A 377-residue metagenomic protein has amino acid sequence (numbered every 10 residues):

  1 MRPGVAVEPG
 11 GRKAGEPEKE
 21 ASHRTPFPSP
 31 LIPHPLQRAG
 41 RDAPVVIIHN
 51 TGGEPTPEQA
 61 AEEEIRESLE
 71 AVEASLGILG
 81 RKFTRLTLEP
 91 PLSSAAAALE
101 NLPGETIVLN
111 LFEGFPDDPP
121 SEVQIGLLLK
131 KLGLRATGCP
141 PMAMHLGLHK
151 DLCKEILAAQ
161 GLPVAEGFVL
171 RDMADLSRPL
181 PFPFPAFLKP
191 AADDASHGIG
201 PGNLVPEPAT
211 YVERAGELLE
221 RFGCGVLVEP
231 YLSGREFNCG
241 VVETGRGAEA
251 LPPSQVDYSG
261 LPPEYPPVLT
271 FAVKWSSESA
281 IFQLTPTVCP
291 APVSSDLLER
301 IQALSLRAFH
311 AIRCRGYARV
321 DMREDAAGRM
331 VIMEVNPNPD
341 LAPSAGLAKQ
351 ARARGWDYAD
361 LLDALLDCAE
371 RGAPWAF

Functional and structural regions predicted by a protein language model:
M1-T137, P141-M142, L146-L148, L152 (+4 more regions): ATP-binding N-terminal substructure of ATP-dependent carboxylate-amine bond-forming enzymes
R2-P3, A21, P28, I156-A158 (+1 more regions): ATP-dependent carboxylate activation and anion-phosphoryl transfer catalytic cores that bind Mg-ATP to form
G4, A21-R24, P28-H49, L99-P103 (+3 more regions): Active-site nucleotide/adenylate-binding loops and adjacent lid/helix of ATP-dependent enzymes
T56-Q59, H197-P201, A345-A348: Short acidic, glycine/proline-rich loop/turn micro-motifs
R81, L134, L162, G223 (+1 more regions): Short phosphate-binding/catalytic loops that engage adenosine nucleotides
P208-A303, A326-V331: Phosphate-binding site of ATP-dependent enzymes
